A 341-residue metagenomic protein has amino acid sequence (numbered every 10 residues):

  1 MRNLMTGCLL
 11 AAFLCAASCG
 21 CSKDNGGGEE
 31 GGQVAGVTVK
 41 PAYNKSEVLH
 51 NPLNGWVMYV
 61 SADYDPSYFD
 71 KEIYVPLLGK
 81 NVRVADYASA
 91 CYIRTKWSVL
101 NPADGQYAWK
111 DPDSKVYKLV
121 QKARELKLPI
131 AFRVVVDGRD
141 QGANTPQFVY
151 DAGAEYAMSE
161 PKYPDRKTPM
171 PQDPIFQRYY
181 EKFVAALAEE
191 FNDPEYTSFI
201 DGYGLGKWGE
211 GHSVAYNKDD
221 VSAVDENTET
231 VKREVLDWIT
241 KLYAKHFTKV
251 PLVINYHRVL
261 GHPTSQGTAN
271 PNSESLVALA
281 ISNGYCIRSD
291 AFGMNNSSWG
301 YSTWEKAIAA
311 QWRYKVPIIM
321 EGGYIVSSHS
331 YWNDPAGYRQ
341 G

Functional and structural regions predicted by a protein language model:
M1-C19: Sec-dependent bacterial lipoprotein signal peptides
L14-T38: Bacterial Sec-dependent N-terminal signal peptides
V34-E47, K110-V120, P129, A157-I175: Short, charge-rich amphipathic segments
G36-V75, Y87, R124, L128 (+2 more regions): Catalytic-core regions of glycoside hydrolase
L78-P161, K232-V250: Aromatic-lined substrate-binding rim segments of carbohydrate-active enzymes
W97-P112, Y163-Y179, V221-K232: The substrate-binding groove and active-site-proximal loops of carbohydrate-active enzymes, especially glycoside
E155-S222: Active-site groove signature of glycoside hydrolases
